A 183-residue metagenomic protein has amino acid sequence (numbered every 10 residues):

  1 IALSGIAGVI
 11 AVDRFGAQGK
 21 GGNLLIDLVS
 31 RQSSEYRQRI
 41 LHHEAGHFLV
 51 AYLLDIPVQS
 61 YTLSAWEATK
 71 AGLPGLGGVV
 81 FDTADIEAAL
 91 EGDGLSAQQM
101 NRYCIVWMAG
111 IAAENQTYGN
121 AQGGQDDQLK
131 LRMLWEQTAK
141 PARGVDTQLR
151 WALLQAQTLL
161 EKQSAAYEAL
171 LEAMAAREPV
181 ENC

Functional and structural regions predicted by a protein language model:
I1, G5-C183: Soluble catalytic regions of large protease machineries
